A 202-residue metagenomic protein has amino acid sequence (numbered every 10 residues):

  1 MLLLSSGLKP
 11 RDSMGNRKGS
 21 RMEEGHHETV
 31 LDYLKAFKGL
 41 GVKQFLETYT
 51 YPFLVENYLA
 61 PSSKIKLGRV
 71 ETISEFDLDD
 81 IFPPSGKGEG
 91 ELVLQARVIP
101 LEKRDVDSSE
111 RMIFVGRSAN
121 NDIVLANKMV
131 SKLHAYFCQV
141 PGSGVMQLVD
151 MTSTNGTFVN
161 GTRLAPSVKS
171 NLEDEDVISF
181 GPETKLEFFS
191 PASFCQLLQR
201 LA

Functional and structural regions predicted by a protein language model:
L2-A126, E187-A202: Intrinsically disordered, low-complexity acidic Ser/Thr-rich regulatory segments
M14, S108, S143-V145, F158-A202: C-terminal boundary/linker segments immediately following FHA domains
Y51-E56, N155-V159, I178: Short polybasic amphipathic segments
R104-V106, F137-C138, S170: Short, exposed beta-strand/loop patches in secreted or surface proteins that constitute
V115, L133-C138, M146-V149, S153-V159 (+1 more regions): Short hydrophobic/aromatic patches on the structural cores and recognition surfaces of FHA
A119-N121, H134, R163, V168: Short, well-ordered turn and helix-capping elements at secondary-structure junctions
N127-K132: Short coil-to-beta-strand transition motifs
